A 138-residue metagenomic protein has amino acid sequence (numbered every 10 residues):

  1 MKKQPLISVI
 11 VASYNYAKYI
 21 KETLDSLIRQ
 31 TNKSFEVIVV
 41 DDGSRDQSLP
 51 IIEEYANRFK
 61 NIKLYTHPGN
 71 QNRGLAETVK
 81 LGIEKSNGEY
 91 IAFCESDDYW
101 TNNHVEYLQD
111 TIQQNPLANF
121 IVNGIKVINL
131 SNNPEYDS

Functional and structural regions predicted by a protein language model:
M1-S138: Nucleotide-sugar donor-binding/catalytic module of glycosyltransferases that assemble extracellular/cell-envelope
